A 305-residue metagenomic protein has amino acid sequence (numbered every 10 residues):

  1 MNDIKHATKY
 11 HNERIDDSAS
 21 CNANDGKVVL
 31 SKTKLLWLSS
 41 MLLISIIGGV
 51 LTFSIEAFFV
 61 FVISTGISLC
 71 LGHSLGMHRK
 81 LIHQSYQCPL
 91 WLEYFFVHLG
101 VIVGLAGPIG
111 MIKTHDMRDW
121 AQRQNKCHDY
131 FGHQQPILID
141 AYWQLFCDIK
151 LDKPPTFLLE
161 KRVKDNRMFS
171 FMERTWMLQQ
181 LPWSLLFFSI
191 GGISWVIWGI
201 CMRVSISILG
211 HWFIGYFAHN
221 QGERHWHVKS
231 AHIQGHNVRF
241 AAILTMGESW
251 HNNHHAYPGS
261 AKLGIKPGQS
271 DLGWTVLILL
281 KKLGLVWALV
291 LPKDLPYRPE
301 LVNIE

Functional and structural regions predicted by a protein language model:
M1-W212, S260-E305: Non-catalytic, topology-defining segments of multipass membrane proteins
G72, G76, G222, G247-S249: Glycine-centered flexibility sites
E160-R167, R224-W250, A256-Y257: Active-site-proximal inter-transmembrane loops
I208, W212, Y216, R239-E248 (+3 more regions): Short amphipathic alpha-helical segments
F217-E223: Membrane-interfacial segments at transmembrane helix termini in multi-pass membrane proteins
